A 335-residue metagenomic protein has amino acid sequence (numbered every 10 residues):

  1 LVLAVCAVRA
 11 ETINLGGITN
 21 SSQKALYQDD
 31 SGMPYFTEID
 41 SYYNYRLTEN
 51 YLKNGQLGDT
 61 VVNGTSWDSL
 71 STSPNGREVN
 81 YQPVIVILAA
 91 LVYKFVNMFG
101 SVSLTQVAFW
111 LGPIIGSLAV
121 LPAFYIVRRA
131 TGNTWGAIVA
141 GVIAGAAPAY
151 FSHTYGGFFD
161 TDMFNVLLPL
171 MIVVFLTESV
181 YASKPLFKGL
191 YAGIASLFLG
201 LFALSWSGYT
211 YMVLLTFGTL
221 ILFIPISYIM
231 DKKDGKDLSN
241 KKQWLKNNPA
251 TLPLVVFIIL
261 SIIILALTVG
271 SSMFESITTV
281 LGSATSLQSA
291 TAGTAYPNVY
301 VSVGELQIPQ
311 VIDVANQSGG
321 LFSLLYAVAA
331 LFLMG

Functional and structural regions predicted by a protein language model:
V2-C6, A90, F175, L220: Helical transmembrane-bundle signal
C6-L118, D160, L167: Membrane-interface coil-to-helix junctions
I13-N20, R129, S179-A182, F223 (+1 more regions): Perimembrane helix-loop junctions in membrane proteins
K53-Q56, Y93, N97, Y181 (+1 more regions): Non-catalytic alpha-helical coupling and interface elements of nucleotide-dependent molecular machines and regulators
G64-D68, W110-R129, W135-P225, F257: Membrane-embedded helix bundles of polyisoprenyl
M98-S103, R128-T134, K232: Secondary-structure transition/capping motifs at alpha-helix termini and the adjoining loop/turn into the next element
N165, L190-G335: Transmembrane catalytic cores of multi-pass membrane glycosyltransferases and polysaccharide-assembly enzymes
